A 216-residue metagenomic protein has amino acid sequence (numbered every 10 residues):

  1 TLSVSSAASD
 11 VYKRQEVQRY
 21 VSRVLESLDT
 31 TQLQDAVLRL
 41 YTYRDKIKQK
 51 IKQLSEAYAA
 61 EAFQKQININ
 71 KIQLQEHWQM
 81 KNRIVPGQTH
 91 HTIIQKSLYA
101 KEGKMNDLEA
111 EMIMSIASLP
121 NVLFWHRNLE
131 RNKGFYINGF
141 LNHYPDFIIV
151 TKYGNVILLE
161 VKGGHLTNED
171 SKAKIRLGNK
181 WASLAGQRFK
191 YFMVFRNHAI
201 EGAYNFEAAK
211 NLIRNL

Functional and structural regions predicted by a protein language model:
S3-H143, V150-N155, K162-L216: Intrinsically disordered, low-complexity, repeat-rich regions that form long N- or C-terminal tails or large
